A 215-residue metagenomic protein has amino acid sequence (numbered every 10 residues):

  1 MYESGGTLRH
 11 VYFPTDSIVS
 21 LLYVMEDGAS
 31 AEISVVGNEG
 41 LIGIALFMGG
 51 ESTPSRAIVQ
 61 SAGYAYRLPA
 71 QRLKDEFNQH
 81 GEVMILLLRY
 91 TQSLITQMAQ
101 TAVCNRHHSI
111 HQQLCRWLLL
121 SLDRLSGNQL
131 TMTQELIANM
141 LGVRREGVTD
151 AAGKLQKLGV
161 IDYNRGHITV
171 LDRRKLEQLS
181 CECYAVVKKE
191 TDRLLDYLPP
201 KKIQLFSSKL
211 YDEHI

Functional and structural regions predicted by a protein language model:
M1-S61: Cyclic nucleotide-binding regulatory domains
G6, V24-E26, F47, A70 (+3 more regions): Surface loops and adjacent helix of pleckstrin homology
Y12, S34, I58, Y66 (+3 more regions): Residues that recognize and position ribonucleotide moieties
D16, Q71-R72, S93, E135 (+1 more regions): Alpha-helix/helix-capping structural signal
D27-A29, L73-K74, E177: Short, surface-exposed beta-strand-loop junctions and turns on beta-sheet-rich folds
S34-Q92, T96, Q100: Cyclic-nucleotide recognition modules
S61-A62, F77-R144: Polybasic "coupling" helices that flank or enter modular domains
L120-I215: Phosphate-/nucleic-acid-contacting segments
